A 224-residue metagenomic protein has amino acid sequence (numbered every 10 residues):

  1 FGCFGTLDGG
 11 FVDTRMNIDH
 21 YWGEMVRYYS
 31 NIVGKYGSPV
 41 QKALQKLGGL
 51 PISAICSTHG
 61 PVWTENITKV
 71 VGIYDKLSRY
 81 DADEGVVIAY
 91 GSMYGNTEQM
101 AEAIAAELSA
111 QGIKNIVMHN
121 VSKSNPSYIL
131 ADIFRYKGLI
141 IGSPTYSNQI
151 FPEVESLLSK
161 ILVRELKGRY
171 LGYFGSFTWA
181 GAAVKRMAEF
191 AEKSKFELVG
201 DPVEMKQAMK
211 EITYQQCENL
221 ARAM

Functional and structural regions predicted by a protein language model:
F1: Activation of the activation-loop gatekeeper triad in protein kinase-fold domains
F4, D8-V62, D81, A103-H119 (+1 more regions): FMN-binding flavodoxin-like domain, especially the glycine-rich phosphate-binding loop
H59-D83: Terminal amphipathic helices with adjacent charged low-complexity linkers/tails
I67-T68, Q99, V184: A short acidic (Asp/Glu
G85-A89, G172: Conserved beta-strand elements of the Class I
A89-Q111: Short, charged N-terminal beta->alpha structural module
Y90-M93, V121, G175-S176: Cofactor-binding loop segments of dinucleotide-utilizing enzymes, especially the Rossmann-like FAD- and NAD(P)+-binding
N125: Active-site loop segments of alpha/beta catalytic cores
